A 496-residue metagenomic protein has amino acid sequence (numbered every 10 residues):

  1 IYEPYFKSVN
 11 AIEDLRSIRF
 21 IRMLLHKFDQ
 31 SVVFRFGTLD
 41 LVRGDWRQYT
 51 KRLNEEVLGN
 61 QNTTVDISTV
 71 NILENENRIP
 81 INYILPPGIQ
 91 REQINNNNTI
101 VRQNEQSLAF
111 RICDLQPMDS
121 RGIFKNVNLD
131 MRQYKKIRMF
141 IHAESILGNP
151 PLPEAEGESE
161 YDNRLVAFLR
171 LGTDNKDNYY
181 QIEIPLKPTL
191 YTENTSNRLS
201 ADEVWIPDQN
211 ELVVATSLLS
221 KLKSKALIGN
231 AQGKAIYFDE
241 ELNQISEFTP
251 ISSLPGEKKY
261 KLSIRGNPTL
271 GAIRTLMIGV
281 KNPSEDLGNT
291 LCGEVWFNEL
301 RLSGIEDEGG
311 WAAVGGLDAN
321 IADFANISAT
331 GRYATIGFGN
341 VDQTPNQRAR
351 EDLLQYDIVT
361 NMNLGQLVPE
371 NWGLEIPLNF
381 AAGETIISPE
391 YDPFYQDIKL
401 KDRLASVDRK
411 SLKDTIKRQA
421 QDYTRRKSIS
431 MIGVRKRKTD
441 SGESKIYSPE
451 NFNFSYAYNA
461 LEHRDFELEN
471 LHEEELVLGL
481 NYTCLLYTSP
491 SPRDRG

Functional and structural regions predicted by a protein language model:
I1-R35, L39, I137-R138, E158-D174 (+1 more regions): Extracellular beta-strand ligand-recognition surfaces/modules
S17, A272-R274, D323-I327, E370-L378 (+1 more regions): Outer-envelope beta-barrel architecture signal
K27-R78, S284-E308: Exposed low-complexity, polar/acidic, P/S/T/G-rich flexible segments that act as propeptides, protease-susceptible
L287-T290, G339-N346, I387-D397, R464-L471: Outer-membrane beta-barrel translocator domains and adjoining extracellular loop/strand segments of Gram-negative
G315-A319, I358-L364, I429-G433, F454 (+1 more regions): Residues on the lipid-exposed face of transmembrane beta-strands in outer-membrane beta-barrel proteins
A319, I327-T335, L374-E384, E450-A460 (+2 more regions): Transmembrane beta-barrel strands of outer-membrane/channel proteins
D323-A329, G337, L367-E370, S441 (+1 more regions): Repeated loop/turn-to-beta-strand initiation elements of outer-membrane beta-barrel proteins
Y487-G496: Conserved small/polar residues in nucleotide/adenosyl-binding loops
